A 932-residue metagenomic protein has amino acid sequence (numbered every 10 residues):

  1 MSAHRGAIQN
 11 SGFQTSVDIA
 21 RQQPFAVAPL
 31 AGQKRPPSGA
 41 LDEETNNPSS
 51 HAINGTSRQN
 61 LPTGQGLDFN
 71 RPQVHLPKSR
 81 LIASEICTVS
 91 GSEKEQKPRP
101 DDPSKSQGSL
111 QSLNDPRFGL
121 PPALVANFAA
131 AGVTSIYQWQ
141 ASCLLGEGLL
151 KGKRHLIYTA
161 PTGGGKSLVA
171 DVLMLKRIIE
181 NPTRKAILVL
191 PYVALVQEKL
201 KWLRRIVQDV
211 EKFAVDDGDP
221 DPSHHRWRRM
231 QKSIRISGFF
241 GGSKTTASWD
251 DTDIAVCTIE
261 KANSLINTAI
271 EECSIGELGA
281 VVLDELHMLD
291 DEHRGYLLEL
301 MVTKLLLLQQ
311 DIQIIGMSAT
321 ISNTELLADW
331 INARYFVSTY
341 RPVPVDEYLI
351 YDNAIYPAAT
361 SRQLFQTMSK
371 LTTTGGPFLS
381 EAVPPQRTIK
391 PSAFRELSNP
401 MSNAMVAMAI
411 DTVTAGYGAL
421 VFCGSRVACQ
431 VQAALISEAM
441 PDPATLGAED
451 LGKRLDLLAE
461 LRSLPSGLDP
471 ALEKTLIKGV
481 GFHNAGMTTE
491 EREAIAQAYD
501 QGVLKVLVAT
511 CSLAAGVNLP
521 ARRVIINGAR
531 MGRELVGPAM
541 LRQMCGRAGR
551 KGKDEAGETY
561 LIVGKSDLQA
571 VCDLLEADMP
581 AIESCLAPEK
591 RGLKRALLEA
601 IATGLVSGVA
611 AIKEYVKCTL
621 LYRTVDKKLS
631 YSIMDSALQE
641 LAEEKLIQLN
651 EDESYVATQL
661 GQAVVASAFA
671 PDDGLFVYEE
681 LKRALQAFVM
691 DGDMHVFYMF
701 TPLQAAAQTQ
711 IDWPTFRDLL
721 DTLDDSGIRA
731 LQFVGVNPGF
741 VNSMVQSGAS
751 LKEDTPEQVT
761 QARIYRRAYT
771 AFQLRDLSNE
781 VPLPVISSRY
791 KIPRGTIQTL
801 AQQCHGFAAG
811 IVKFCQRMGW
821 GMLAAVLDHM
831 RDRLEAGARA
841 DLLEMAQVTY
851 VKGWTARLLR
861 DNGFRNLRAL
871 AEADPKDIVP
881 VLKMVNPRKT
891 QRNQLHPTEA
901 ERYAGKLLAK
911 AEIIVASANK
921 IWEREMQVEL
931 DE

Functional and structural regions predicted by a protein language model:
M1-I157, K212-W227, P344, E438 (+1 more regions): Helicase-associated low-complexity/disordered flanking segments
Q111, A825-E932: Compact, charge-rich alpha-helical regulatory domains located at protein termini
N127, A131-N332, F336-I350, G418-F422 (+1 more regions): Conserved P-loop/Walker A NTP-binding site and adjacent catalytic elements of P-loop NTPases
Q197-L200, R204-S237, F422, R426-Q501 (+2 more regions): Conserved C-terminal RecA-like helicase domain
T303, Q313-L435, G481: Conserved interdomain linker/interface between the two RecA-like ATPase lobes of SF2 helicase motors
L519, R523, R530-L574: Conserved segment of the helicase C-terminal RecA-like domain
E555-L638, E651: C-terminal or mid-to-C-terminal helical accessory/interaction module adjacent to the motor/catalytic core
E599, D635-E644, Q648-G853: C-terminal helical accessory/scaffold domains
